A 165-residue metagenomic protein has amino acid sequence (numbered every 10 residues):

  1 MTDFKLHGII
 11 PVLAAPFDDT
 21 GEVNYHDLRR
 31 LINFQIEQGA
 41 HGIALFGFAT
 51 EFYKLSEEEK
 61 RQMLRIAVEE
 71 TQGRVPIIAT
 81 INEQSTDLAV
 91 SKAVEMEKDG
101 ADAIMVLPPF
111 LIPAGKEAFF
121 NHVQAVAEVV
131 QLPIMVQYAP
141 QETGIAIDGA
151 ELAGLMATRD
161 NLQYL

Functional and structural regions predicted by a protein language model:
T2-A146, L152: Active-site beta->alpha loop and helix N-cap motifs at the rims of alpha/beta catalytic domains
G73, R159-D160: Proline-centered flexible-loop/turn and helix-kink motifs
I104-L107, D160-L165: Catalytic beta/alpha-barrel core
